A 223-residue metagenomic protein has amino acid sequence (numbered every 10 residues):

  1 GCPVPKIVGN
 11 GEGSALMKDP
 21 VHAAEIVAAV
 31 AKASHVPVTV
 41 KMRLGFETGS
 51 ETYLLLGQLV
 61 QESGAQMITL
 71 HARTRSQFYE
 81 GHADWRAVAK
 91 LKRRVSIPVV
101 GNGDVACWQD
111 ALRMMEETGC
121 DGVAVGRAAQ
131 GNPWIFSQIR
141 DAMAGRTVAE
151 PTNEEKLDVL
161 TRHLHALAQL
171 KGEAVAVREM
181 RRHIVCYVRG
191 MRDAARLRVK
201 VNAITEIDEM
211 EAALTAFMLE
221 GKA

Functional and structural regions predicted by a protein language model:
G1-G11, H71, P133: Active-site-proximal loop/short-helix segments that contain or immediately flank catalytic acid/base residue(s)
G1-P3, K41-E47, R73-R75, D104-A106 (+1 more regions): Active-site beta-loop-alpha junctions enriched in small/polar residues
P3-P5, P20, P37, P98 (+1 more regions): Proline-centered helix-kink/hinge sites
P5-A23, R75-D84, A144-T147: Glycine-rich tight-turn/loop motif centered on a GG-T
G13-K18, H22-A33, V40-M42, T48: Conserved beta-alpha-beta core of the PfkB/ribokinase-like small-molecule kinase fold
L16, F46, Q77-F78, G101 (+1 more regions): A generic secondary-structure micro-motif detector that highlights 1-2 residue hydrophobic/ambivalent hotspots embedded
E25-A28, K32-H35, G49-M67, R86 (+2 more regions): Alpha/beta catalytic cores of nucleotide-metabolism and tRNA/nucleoside-modifying enzymes
